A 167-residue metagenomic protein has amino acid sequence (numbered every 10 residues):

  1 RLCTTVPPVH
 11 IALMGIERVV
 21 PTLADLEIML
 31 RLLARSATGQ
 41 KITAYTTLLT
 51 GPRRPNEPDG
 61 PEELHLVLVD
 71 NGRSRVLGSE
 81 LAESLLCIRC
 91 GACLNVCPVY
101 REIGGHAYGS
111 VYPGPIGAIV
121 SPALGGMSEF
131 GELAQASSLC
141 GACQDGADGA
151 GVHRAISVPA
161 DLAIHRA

Functional and structural regions predicted by a protein language model:
R1-L77: Iron-sulfur-associated redox domains of electron-transfer enzymes in respiratory and anaerobic energy metabolism
G15-D25, A37, L85, R89 (+3 more regions): Catalytic cores of large soluble enzymes that bind and process phosphate-bearing ligands
A24-E27, R31, G91, P159-L162 (+1 more regions): Predominant activation on well-ordered alpha-helical scaffold segments within soluble catalytic domains
E57-S84, L94, V99-A167: Ferredoxin-type iron-sulfur electron-transfer modules in oxidoreductases and energy-metabolism complexes
